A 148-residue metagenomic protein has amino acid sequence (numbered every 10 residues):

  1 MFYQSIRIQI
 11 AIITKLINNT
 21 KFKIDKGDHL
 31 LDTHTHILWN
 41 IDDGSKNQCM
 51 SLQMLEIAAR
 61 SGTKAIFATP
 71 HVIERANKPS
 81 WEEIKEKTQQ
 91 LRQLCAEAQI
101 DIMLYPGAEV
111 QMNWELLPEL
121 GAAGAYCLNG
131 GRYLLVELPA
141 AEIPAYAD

Functional and structural regions predicted by a protein language model:
F2, I6, I13-I100: An N-terminally biased module of ancient metal coordination in phosphate/nucleic-acid-related enzymes
P79-D148: Extended substrate/RNA-proximal surfaces in nucleic-acid metabolism proteins
